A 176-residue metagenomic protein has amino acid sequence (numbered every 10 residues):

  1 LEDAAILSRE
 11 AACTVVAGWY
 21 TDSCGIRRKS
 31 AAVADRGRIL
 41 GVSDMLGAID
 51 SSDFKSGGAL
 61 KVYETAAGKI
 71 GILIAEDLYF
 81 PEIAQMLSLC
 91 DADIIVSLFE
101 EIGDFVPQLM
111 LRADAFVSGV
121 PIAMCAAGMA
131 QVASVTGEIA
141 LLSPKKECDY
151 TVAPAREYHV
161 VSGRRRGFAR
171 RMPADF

Functional and structural regions predicted by a protein language model:
L1-V16, Y79-D149: CN hydrolase (nitrilase-like) catalytic-core segments centered on the catalytic cysteine and neighboring Lys/Glu
W19, I74, A126: A cross-domain feature marking catalytic cores of carbohydrate-active enzymes and several ubiquitous metabolic/repair
T21-S23, E101-I102: Short histidine/acidic/glycine/proline-rich micro-motifs that form metal- and phosphate-coordinating active-site loops
D22-C90, L109-A113, V117, V160 (+2 more regions): Active-site catalytic loop in hydrolytic enzyme cores
V62-E64, A126-F176: C-terminal beta-strand edge segments of enzyme domains
